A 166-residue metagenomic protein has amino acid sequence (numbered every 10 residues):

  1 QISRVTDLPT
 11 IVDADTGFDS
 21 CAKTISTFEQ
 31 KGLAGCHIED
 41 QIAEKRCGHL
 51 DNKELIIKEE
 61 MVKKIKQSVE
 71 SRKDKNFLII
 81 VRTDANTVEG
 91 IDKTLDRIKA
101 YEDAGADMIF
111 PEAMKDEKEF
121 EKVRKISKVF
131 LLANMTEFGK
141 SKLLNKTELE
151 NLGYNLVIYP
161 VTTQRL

Functional and structural regions predicted by a protein language model:
Q1-Y159, R165: Alpha/beta enzyme core
